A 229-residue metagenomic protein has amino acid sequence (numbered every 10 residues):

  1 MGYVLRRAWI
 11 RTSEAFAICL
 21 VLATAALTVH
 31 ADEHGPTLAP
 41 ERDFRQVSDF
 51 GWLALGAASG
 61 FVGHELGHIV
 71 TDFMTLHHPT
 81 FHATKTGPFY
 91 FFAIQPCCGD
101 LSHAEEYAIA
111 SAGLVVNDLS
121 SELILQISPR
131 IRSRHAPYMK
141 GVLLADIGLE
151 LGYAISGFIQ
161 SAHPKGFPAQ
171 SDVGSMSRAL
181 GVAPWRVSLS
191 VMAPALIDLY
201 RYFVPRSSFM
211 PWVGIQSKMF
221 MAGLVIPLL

Functional and structural regions predicted by a protein language model:
M1-F50, F73-I94, P129-L229: Replace "edges of transmembrane helices
D43-F61, S102-H103: Short pre-active-site segment immediately N-terminal to the catalytic Zn-binding motif
L53-F61, L114, D118, E122 (+3 more regions): Alpha-helical transmembrane spans of integral membrane proteins, capturing the lipid-embedded, hydrophobic core of TM
G60-F73, G113: Active-site recognition of the HExxH zinc-binding catalytic motif
P96-G99: Sequence contexts marking disulfide-bonded cysteines in secreted/extracellular proteins
A104-S120, S177-M192: Membrane-interface loop-to-helix entry segments
